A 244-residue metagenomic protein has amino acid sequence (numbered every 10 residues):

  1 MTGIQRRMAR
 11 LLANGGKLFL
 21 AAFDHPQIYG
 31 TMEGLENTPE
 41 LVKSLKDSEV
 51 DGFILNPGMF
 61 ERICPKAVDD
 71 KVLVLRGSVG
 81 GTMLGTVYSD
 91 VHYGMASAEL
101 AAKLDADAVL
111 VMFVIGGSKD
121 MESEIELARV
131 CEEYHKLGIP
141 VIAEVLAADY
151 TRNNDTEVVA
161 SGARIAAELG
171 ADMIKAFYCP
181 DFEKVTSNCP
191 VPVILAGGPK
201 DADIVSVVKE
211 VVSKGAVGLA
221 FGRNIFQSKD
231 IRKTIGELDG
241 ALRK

Functional and structural regions predicted by a protein language model:
M1-A13: N-terminal basic/disordered segments at the start of proteins
L18-T82, V87-L195, D201-F221, R232-I235 (+1 more regions): Alpha/beta enzyme core
R223-K229: A short, acidic, flexible beta-alpha connecting loop/helix-capping segment that sits on the rim of active
